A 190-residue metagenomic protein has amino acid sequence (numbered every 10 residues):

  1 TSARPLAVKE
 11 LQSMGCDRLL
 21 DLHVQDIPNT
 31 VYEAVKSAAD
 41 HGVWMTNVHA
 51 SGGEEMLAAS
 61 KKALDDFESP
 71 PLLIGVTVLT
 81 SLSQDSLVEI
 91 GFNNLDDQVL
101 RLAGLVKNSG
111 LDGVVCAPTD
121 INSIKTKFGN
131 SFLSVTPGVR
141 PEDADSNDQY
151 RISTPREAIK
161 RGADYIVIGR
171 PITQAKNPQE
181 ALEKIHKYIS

Functional and structural regions predicted by a protein language model:
T1-A3, R170-T173: Glycine-rich, proline-tolerant flexible connector loops at the mouths of alpha/beta enzymes
T1-M45: Metabolite-binding pocket within alpha/beta catalytic cores that recognizes anionic/polar moieties
S2, L6, R18, A117-I166: A C-terminal functional module that forms or caps the active site or interfaces directly with catalytic machinery
M14, H41, S109, R161-G162: Structural motif
H23, T46, V106, I124 (+3 more regions): Conserved, mostly hydrophobic/aromatic
D26, T30-G113, A117-D120, K127-S131 (+1 more regions): Conserved anion-binding
L57-A63, I159, I172-S190: C-terminal helical cap(s) of enzyme catalytic domains, especially alpha/beta-barrels
